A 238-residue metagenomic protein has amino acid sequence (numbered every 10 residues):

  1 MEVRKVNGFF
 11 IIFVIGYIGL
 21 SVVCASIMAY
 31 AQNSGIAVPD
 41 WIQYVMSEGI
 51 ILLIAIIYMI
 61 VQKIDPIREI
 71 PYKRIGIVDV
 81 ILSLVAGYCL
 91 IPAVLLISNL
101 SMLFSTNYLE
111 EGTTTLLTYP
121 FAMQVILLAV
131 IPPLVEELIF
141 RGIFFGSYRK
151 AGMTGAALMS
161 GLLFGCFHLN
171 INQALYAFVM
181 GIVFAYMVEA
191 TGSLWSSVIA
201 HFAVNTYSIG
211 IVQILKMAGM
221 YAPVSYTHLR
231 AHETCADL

Functional and structural regions predicted by a protein language model:
G8-S21, L82-L90: Alpha-helical transmembrane segments
I18-M59: Alpha-helical transmembrane segments in multi-pass membrane proteins
A31-I42, I67-L138: Juxtamembrane helix-loop-helix connectors linking adjacent transmembrane helices in multi-pass membrane enzymes
Y58-P66, M187-E189: Structural signal for the C-terminal ends of transmembrane alpha-helices and the immediately following loop
V135-M159, Y186-S193: Membrane-interface helix/loop boundary segments of multi-pass membrane proteins
G152-N172, F202: Small-polar-interrupted transmembrane alpha-helices in polytopic inner-membrane proteins
T227-T234: Conserved small/polar residues in nucleotide/adenosyl-binding loops
